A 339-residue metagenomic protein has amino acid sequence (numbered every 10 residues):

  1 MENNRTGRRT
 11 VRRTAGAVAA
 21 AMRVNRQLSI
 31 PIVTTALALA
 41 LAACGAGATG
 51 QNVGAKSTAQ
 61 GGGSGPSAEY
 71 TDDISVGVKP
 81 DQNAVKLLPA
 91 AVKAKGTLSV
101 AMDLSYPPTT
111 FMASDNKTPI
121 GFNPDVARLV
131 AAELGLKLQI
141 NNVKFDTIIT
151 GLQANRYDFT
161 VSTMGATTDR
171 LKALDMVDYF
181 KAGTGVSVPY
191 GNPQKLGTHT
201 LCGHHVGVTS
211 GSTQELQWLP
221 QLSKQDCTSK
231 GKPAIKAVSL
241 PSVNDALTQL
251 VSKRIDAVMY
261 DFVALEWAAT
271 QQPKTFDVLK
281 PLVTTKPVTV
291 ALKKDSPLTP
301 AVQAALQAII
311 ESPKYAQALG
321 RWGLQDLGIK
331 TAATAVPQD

Functional and structural regions predicted by a protein language model:
L39-A43: C-terminal motif of bacterial Sec signal peptides marking the signal peptidase cleavage site
G45-A48: Bacterial signal peptide processing site
V53-V161: Extracytoplasmic small-molecule ligand-binding "clamshell" domains of the periplasmic binding protein/Venus flytrap
S57-Q82, A132, N192, H199-H205 (+2 more regions): Extended ligand-binding regions for polar small-molecule ligands
P107, K117-E133, M164-G165, G185-S242 (+2 more regions): Bilobed "Venus flytrap"/periplasmic-binding protein-like clamshell domains and structurally analogous long
K137-T200: Acidic, polar ligand-binding/catalytic clefts
M164-L171, L219-P220, V251-T284: A ligand-binding cleft/hinge motif common to bilobed small-molecule-binding domains
K181-V188, E266, T270-Q307, Q325-D339: Periplasmic-binding protein-like
